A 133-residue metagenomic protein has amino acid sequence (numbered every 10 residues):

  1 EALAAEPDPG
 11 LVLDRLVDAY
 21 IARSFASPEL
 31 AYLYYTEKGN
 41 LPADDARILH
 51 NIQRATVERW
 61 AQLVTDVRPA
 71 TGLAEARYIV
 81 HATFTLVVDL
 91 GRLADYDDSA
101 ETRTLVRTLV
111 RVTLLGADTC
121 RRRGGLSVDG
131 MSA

Functional and structural regions predicted by a protein language model:
E1-A2, A19, R23, A55 (+3 more regions): Solvent-exposed, charged/polar functional surfaces in cytosolic regulatory/catalytic domains
A2-A26: Hydrophobic alpha-helical connector segments
A2-E6, Y34-K38, L90-D98: Secondary-structure edge/capping motif, primarily at the C-terminal ends of alpha-helices and the immediately following
S24-D44: Amphipathic alpha-helical segments used for helix-helix packing
S24-S27, A31, R59, L63 (+3 more regions): A short secondary-structure junction motif
A43-R68, R77-H81, T104: Amphipathic alpha-helical packing segments from all-alpha helical-bundle domains
T71-L93, R103-G116: Hydrophobic alpha-helical segments that form the core of small-molecule binding pockets and/or dimer interfaces
T119-A133: Actinobacteria-biased recognition of intrinsically disordered, low-complexity terminal regions
